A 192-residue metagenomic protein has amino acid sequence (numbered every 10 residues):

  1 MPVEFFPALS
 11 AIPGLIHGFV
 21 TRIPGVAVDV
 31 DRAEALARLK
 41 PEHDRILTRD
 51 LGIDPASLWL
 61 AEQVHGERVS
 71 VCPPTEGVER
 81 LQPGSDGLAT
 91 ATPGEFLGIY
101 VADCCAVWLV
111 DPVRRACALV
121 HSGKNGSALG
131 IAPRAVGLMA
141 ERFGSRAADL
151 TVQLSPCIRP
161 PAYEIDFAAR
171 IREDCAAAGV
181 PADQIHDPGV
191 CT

Functional and structural regions predicted by a protein language model:
M1-T192: Active-site microenvironment for binding and transforming phosphate-containing groups
